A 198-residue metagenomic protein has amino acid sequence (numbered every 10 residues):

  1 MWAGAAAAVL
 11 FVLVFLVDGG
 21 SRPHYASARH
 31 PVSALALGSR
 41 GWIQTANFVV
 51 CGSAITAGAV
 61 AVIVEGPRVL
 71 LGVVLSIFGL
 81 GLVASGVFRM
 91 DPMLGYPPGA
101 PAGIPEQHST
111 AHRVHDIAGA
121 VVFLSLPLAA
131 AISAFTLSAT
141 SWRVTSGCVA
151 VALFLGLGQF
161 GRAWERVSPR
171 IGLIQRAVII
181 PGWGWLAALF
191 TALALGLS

Functional and structural regions predicted by a protein language model:
M1-H30, L35-S198: Hydrophobic, aromatic-enriched alpha-helical segments typical of multi-pass transmembrane helices
